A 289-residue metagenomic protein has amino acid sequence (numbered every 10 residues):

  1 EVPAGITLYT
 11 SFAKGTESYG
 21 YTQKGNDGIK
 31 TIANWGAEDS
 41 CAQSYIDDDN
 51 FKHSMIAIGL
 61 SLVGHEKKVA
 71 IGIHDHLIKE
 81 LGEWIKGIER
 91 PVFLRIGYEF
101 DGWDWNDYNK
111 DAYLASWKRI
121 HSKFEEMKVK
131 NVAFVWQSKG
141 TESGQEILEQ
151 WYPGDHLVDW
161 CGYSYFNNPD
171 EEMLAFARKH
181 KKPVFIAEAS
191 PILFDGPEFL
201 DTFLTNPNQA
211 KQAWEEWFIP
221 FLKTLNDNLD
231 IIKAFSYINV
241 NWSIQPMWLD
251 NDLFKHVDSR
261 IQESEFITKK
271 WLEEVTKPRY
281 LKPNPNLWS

Functional and structural regions predicted by a protein language model:
E1-P3, G36-A57, E80-R90, Q150-H156 (+2 more regions): Acidic (Asp/Glu)-rich catalytic clusters
I6, L94, D159-C161, E188 (+1 more regions): Conserved, mostly hydrophobic/aromatic
Y9-S138, N251-E263, W271, V275-T276 (+1 more regions): Substrate-binding cleft of extracellular glycoside hydrolase catalytic domains
S11-G15, L62-E66, Y98-W103, K139-G144 (+3 more regions): Solvent-exposed loop/turn segments at secondary-structure junctions within structured extracellular/periplasmic domains
K24-D47, K52-S54, H156, W160-E198: Glycoside hydrolase catalytic-domain groove-lining segments
E80-K86, K110-E125, E172-K182, A187 (+1 more regions): Long, well-ordered alpha-helical scaffolding segments within enzyme catalytic domains, especially pronounced
V92, P191-S289: Substrate-binding cleft of secreted/luminal carbohydrate-active enzymes
G97, W117, H121-I147, P183-F194 (+1 more regions): Aromatic-lined carbohydrate-recognition surfaces of secreted/lumenal glycan-active proteins
